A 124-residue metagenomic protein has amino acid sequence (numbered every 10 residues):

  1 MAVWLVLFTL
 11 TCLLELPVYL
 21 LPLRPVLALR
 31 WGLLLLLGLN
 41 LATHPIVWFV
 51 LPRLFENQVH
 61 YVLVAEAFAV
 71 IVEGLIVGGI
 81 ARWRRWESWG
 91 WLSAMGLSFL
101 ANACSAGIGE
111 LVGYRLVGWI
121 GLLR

Functional and structural regions predicted by a protein language model:
M1-L14, G121: Hydrophobic transmembrane alpha-helical segments in integral membrane proteins
F8-R24, E73: N-terminal signal-anchor/start-transfer transmembrane helix
L23-L34, R82-G90: Membrane-interface helix-boundary motifs at transmembrane edges
L35-L54: A generic, lipid-embedded transmembrane alpha helix
T43-H44, V62-A81: Hydrophobic alpha-helical membrane segments
Q58-E66, L123-R124: Non-cytosolic membrane-interface motifs at loop->transmembrane helix junctions
L75-L97: Membrane-helix boundary connector in multi-pass membrane proteins
A106-R124: Juxtamembrane boundary at the C-terminal end of a transmembrane helix
